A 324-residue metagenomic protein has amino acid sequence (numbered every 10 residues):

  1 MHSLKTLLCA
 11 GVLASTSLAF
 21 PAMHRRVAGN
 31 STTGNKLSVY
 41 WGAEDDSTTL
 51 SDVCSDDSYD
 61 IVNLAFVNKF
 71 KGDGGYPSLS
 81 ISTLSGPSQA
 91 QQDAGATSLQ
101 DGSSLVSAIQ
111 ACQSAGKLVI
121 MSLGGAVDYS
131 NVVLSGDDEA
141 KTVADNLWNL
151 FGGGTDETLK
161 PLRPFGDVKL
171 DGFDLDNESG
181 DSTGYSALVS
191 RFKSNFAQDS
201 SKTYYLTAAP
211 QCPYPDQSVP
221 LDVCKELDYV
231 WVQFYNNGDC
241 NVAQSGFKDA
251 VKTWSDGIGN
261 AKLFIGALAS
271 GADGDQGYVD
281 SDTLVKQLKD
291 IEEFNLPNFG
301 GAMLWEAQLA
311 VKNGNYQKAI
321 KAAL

Functional and structural regions predicted by a protein language model:
M1-R26: Fungal secretory targeting signals
F20-Q287, F294-F299, Q308-L324: Chitinase-like catalytic core of GlcNAc-active glycosidases
W305: Functionally critical loop-and-helix segments that line ligand-binding/catalytic clefts of soluble enzyme domains
